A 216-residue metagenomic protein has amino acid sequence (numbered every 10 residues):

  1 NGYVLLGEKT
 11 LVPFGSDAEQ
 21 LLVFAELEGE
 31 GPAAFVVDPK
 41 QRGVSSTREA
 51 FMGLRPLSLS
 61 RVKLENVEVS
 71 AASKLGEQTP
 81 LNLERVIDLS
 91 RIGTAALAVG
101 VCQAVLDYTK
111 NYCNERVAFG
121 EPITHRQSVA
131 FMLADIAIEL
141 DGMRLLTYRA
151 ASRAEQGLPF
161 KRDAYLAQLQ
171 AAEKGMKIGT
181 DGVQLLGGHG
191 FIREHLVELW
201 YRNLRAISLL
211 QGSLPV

Functional and structural regions predicted by a protein language model:
G2, Q20-F24, A34-V36, L59-N66: Conserved hydrophobic/aromatic beta-strand scaffold that supports enzyme active sites
G2-V4, R85-V216: Alpha-helical interface subdomain recognition
G7, F35, L64, C102 (+1 more regions): Residue-level signal for inorganic ion chemistry
E8-T47: A short core secondary-structure module
V12, D38-K74: Flexible, small-/acidic-enriched active-site or ligand-binding loops
P13-D17, L27-G29, M52-L57, T79 (+1 more regions): Solvent-exposed alpha-helices and their adjacent loops that cap or buttress functional pockets in soluble metabolic
D17-E19, E30-G31, K40, P56-K63 (+6 more regions): A generic structural signal for well-ordered coil/turn residues at beta-strand boundaries that shape enzyme active-site
A72-L81, E194: Acidic-glycine-rich active-site phosphate/pyrophosphate-binding loop
